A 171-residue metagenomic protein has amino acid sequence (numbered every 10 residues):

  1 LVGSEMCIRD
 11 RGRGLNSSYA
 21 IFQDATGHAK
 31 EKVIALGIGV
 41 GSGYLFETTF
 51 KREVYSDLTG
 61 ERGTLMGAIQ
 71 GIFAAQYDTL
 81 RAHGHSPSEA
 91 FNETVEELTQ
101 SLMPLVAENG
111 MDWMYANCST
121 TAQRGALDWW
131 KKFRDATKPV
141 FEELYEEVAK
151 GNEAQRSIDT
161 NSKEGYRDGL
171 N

Functional and structural regions predicted by a protein language model:
L1-I8: Short, small-residue-biased leader/transition segments that mark boundaries at the very start of proteins
G3, F73-A74, C118-Q123: Short acidic (Asp/Glu) and glycine-rich catalytic loops that position anionic groups and cofactors
S4, T49, A126: Sparse, context-dependent recognition of short Cys/His-centered cofactor- or disulfide-binding micro-motifs
D10-N16, H28, I38, H85-N171: NAD(P)-dependent Rossmann-like dehydrogenase/reductase catalytic/cofactor-binding core
R11-Q100: Internal alpha-helical scaffold of NAD(P)-dependent oxidoreductase catalytic cores
